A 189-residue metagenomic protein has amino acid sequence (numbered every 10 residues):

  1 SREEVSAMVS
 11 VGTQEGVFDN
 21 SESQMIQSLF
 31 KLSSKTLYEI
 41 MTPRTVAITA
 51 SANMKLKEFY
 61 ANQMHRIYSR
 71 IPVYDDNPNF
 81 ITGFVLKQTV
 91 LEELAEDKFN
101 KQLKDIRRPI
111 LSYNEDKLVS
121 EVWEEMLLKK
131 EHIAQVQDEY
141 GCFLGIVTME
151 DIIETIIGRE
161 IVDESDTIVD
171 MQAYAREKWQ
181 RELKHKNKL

Functional and structural regions predicted by a protein language model:
S1-L189: Cytosolic regulatory modules rich in charged/polar residues
